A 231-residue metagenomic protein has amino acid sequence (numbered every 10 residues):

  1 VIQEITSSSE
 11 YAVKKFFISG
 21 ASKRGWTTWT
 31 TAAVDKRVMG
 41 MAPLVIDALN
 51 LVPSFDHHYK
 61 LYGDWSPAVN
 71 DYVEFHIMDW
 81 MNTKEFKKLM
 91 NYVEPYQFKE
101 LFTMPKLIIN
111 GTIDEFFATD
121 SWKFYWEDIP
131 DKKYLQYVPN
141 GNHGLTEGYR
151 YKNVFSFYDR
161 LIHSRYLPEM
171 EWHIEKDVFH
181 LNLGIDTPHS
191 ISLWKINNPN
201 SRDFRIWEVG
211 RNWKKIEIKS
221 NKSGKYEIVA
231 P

Functional and structural regions predicted by a protein language model:
V1-S22, R37-V38: Gly/Ser-rich "nucleophile elbow"/oxyanion-hole loop immediately N-terminal to the catalytic nucleophile in hydrolases
I18-G20, A42-L44, I109: Short beta-strand immediately N-terminal to the catalytic nucleophile in serine-hydrolase-like folds
G20-A32: Glycine-rich nucleophile elbow surrounding the catalytic serine of serine-hydrolase chemistry
T30-D79, Q136-P139, G144-K152: Hydrolase active-site cap/lid region
F102, I108-N110: Short beta-strand/loop motif that positions the catalytic acidic residue of the alpha/beta-hydrolase fold
M104, A118-W126: Short alpha-helix in the alpha/beta-hydrolase fold that links the catalytic acid
E115-S121, L145-T146: Conserved alpha/beta-hydrolase "acid-adjacent" motif
Y149, S156-K195, K214-V229: Surface beta-strand/loop "capping" patches
